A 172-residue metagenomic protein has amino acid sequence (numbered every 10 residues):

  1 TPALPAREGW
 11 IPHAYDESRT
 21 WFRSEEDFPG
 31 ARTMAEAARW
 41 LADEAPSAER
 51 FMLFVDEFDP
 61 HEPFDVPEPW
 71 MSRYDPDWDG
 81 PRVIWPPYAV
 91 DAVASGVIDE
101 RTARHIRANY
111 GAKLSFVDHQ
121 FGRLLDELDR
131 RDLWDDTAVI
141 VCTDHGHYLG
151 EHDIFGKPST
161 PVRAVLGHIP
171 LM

Functional and structural regions predicted by a protein language model:
T1-M172: Catalytic domains that recognize anionic headgroups
